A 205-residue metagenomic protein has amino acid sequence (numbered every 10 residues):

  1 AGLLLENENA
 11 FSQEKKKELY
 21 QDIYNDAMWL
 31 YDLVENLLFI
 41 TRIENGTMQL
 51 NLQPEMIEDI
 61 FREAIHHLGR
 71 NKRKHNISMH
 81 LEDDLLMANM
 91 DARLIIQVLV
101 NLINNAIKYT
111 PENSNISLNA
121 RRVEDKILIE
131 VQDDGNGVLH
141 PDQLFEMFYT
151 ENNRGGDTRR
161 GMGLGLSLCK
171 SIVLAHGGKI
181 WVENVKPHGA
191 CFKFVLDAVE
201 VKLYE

Functional and structural regions predicted by a protein language model:
N25-L30: Short alpha-helical segment of the dimerization/phosphotransfer core of two-component systems
N45-L50, M87-M90: Conserved micro-motifs of the catalytic ATP-binding
N51-M56, N76-L86: Conserved catalytic submotifs in the C-terminal HATPase_c
A106-I107: Short helix-loop "hinge" at the ATP-lid/N-box region of the Bergerat-fold HATPase_c
V138-Y149: Short conserved segment of the HATPase_c
G165, C169: Short alpha-helical Gxxx[C/S/T] motif in the catalytic ATP-binding
